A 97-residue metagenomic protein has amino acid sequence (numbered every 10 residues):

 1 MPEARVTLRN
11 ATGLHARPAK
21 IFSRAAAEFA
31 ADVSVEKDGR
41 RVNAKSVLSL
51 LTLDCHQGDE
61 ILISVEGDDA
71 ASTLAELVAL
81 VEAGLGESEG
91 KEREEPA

Functional and structural regions predicted by a protein language model:
M1-N10: Short amphipathic
L14-A16, F29, V35-D68: Amphipathic, hydrophobic secondary-structure cores in small proteins
E28-D32, A83-G84: Conserved, well-folded catalytic cores of nucleic-acid-processing and energy-transducing macromolecular machines
H56-P96: C-terminal structural segments of small proteins and small subunits
